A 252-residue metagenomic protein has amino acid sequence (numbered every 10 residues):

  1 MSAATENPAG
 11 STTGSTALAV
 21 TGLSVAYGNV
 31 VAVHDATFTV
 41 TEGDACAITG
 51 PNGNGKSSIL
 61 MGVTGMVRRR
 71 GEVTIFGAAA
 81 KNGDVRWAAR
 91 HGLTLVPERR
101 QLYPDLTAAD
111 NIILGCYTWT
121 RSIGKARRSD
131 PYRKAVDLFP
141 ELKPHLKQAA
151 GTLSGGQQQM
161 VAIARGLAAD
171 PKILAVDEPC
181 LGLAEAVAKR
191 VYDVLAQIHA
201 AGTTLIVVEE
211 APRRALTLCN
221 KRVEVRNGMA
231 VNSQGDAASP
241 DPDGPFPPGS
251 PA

Functional and structural regions predicted by a protein language model:
G28, D110-D130, L138-P140: ABC-type ATPase nucleotide-binding domains, specifically the catalytic core motifs of the NBD
T49-P51: The feature captures the beta-strand-to-loop junction immediately N-terminal to the Walker
T64: Helix-to-loop junction immediately C-terminal to a conserved catalytic motif
G71-K81, H91, R128-Y132, N232: Conserved ABC transporter NBD signature motif
A149-L153: Conserved ABC ATPase signature
G166-L167: ABC ATPase C-loop
E209-E210: H-loop/switch region of ABC-family ATPase nucleotide-binding domains
